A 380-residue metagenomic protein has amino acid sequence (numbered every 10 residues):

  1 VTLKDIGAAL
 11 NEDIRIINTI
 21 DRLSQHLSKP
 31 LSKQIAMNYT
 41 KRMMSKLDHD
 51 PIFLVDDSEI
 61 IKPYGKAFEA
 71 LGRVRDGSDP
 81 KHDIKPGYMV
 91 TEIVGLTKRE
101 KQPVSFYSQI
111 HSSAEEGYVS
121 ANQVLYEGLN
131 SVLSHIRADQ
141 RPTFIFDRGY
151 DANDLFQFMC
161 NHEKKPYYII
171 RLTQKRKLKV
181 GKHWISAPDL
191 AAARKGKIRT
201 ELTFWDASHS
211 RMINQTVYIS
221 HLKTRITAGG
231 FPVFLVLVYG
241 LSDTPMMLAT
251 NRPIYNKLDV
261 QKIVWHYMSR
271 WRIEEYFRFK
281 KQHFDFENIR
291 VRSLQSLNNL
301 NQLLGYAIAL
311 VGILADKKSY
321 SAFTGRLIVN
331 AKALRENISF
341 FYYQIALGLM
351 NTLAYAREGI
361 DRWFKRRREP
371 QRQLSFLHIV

Functional and structural regions predicted by a protein language model:
V1-T2, A9, K66, L96-V380: Single, function-defining residue in the core of a domain
T2-L3, T19: Short N-terminal amphipathic alpha-helix/helix-capping patch enriched in small hydrophobics with frequent Ser/Thr
D5, R15, E69-A70: Noncatalytic, typically N-terminal accessory segments of nucleic acid-processing enzymes and closely related
A9-R22: Short, basic interhelical loop/turn and adjoining N-cap of the next helix at nucleic-acid- or acidic-partner-contacting
I20-E100, T216-K223: Active-site-proximal, Lys/Arg-enriched surface segment that forms a nucleic-acid-binding/basic interface patch
